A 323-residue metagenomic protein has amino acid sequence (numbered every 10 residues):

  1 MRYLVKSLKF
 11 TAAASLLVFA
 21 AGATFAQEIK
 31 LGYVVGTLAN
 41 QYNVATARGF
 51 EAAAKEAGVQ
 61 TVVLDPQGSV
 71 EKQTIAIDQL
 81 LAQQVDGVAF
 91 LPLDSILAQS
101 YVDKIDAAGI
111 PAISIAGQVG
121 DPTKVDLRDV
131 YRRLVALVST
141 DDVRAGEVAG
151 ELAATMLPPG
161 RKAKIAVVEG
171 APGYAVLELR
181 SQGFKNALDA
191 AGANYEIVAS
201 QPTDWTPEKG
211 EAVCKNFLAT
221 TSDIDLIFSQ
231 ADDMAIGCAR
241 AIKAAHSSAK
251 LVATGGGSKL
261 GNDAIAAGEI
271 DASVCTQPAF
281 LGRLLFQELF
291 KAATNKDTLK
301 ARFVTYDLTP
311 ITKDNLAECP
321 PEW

Functional and structural regions predicted by a protein language model:
R2-A12: Bacterial N-terminal signal peptides that target proteins for export
F19-A26: Sec/Tat signal peptide C-region and signal peptidase I cleavage site
I29, K124, V168-P172, Q277-W323: Hinge/cleft segment of the Venus flytrap/periplasmic-binding protein
K30-A57, V62-Q79, Q83-V85, L91-I96 (+4 more regions): Extracytoplasmic "Venus flytrap"
Y42-A57, A145-A149, A175-N194, K209 (+2 more regions): Short, solvent-exposed amphipathic alpha-helices that sit in or adjacent to ligand/effector-binding or catalytic
Q73, A136-A163, G210, G257-G261 (+1 more regions): Hydrophobic alpha-helical segments within soluble ligand-binding/sensing domains
L93-A107, A112, G183-F184, V198-D263: Hydrophobic alpha-helical
S100-R144, S258-A266, D271: Flexible loop/hinge segments that line or gate small-molecule binding clefts
